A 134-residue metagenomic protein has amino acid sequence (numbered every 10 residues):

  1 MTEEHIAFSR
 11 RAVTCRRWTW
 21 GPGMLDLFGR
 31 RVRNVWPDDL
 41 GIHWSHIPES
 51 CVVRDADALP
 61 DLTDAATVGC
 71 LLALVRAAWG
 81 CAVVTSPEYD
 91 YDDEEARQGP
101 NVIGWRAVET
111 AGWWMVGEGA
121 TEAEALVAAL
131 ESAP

Functional and structural regions predicted by a protein language model:
M1-V35: Extreme N-terminal leader/activation tails
T2, M115-G119: Short, charged/polar micro-motifs that form catalytic or ligand-binding hotspots
A12, A107-E109, L130-A133: Alpha-helix C-terminal capping segments
W18, G29-V116: N-terminal segment of the canonical double-stranded RNA-binding domain
T121-A133: A short, charged, amphipathic alpha-helix used as a generic interaction element across diverse proteins
